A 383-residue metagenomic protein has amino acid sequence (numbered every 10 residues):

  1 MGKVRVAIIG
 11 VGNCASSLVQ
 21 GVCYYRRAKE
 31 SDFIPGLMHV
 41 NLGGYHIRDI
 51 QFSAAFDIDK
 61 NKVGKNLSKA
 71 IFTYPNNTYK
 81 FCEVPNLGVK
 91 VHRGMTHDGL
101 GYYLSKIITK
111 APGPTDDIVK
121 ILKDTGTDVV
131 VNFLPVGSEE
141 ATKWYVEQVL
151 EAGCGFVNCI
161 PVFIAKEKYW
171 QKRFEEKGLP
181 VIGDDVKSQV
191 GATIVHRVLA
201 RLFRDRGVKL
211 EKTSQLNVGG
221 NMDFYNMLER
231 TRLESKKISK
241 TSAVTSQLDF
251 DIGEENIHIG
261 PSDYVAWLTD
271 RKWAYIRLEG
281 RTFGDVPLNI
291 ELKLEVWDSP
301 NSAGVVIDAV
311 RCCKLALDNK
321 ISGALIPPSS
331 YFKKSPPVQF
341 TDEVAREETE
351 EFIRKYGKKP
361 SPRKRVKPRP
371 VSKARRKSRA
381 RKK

Functional and structural regions predicted by a protein language model:
M1-Y145, L233-I238, A274: N-terminal glycine-/serine-/threonine-rich beta1-alpha1-beta2 phosphate-ribose binding loop of Rossmann-like
I9, F133, C159-I160, D184: Structural motif
I9, R48-Q51, K60-K62, A70-N76 (+3 more regions): Active-site-lining helix/loop region of Rossmann-like oxidoreductase modules
V136-Q148, C159-P180: Rossmann-fold NAD(P)-binding glycine/threonine-rich loop
F156, P180-V181, L210: Hydrophobic beta-strand scaffold residues
G304-K364: NAD(P)-dependent Rossmann-like dehydrogenase/reductase catalytic/cofactor-binding core
P362-K383: Arg/Lys-rich, intrinsically disordered low-complexity tails that mediate electrostatic binding and condensation
